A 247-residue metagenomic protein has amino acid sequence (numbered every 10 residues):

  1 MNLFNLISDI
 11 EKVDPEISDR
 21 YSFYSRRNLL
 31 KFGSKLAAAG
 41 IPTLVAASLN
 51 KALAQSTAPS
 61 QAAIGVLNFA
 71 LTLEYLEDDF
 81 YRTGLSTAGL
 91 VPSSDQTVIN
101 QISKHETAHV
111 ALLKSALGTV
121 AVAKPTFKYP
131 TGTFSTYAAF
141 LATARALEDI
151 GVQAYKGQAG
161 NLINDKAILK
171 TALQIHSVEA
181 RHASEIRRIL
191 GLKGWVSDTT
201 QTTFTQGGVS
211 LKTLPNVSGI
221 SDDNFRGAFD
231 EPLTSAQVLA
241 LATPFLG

Functional and structural regions predicted by a protein language model:
N2-Y24, S34-A38, L44-G247: All-alpha RGS (Regulator of G-protein Signaling) helical domain and cognate RGS-like helical scaffolds
